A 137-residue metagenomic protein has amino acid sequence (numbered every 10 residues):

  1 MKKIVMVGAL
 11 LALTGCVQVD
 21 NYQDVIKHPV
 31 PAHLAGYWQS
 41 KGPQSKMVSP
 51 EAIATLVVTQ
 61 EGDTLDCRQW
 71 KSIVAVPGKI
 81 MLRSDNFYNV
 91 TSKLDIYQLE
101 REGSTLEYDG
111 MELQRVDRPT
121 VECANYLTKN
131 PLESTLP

Functional and structural regions predicted by a protein language model:
M1-I4: Positively charged n-region of N-terminal signal peptides that target proteins for export
A12-G15: C-terminal motif of bacterial Sec signal peptides marking the signal peptidase cleavage site
V17-V19: Bacterial signal peptide processing site
Y22-Q39: N-terminal helix-cap/turn-to-beta initiation motif at the start of protein domains
D24-V25, K46-V48, V74-G78, T128-L136: Extracellular/mature segments of secreted proteins
S40-F87: N-terminal glycine/threonine-rich, aromatic-flanked beta-hairpin/loop signature
M81-L99: An anionic, turn-rich surface loop/hairpin at beta-sheet edges that serves as a generic interaction/coordination patch
Y108-P137: C-terminal partner/receptor-binding element of secreted or periplasmic proteins
